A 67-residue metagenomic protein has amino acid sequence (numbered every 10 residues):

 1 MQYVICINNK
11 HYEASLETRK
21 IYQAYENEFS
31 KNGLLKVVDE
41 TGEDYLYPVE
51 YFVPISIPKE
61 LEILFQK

Functional and structural regions predicted by a protein language model:
M1-Q2: Absolute protein N-terminus
I5-Y12, E17-Y47: Basic/aromatic-rich interaction segments and small domains that mediate binding to polyanionic partners
L46-K67: C-terminal structural segments of small proteins and small subunits
